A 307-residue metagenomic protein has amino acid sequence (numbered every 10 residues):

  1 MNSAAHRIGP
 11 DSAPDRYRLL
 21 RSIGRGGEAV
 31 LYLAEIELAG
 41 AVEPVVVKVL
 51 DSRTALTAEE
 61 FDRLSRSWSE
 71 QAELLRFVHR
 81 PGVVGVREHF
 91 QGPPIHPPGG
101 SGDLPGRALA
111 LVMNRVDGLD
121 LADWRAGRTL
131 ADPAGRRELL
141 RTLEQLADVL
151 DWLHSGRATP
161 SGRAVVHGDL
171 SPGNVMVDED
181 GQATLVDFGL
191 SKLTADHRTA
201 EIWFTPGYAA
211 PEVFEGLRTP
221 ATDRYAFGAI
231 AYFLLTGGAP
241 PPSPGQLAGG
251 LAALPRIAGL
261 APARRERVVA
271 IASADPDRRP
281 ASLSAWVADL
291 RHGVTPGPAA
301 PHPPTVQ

Functional and structural regions predicted by a protein language model:
L20-G27, L31: Protein kinase glycine-rich loop
A55-F77: AlphaC helix of the eukaryotic protein kinase fold
H79-H89, P93, P98: Conserved HxN/HPN-centered segment at the entrance to the catalytic loop of eukaryotic protein kinase-like domains
P98-D120, W124: Conserved short submotifs of the Hanks-type protein kinase catalytic core that shape the nucleotide-binding pocket
L121-A134: AlphaC helix of the protein kinase catalytic domain
H154-V177: Catalytic-loop of the protein kinase fold
T199-E212: Conserved activation segment of eukaryotic-like protein kinases, specifically the C-terminal portion of the activation
G259-A274: Conserved C-terminal C-lobe helix
